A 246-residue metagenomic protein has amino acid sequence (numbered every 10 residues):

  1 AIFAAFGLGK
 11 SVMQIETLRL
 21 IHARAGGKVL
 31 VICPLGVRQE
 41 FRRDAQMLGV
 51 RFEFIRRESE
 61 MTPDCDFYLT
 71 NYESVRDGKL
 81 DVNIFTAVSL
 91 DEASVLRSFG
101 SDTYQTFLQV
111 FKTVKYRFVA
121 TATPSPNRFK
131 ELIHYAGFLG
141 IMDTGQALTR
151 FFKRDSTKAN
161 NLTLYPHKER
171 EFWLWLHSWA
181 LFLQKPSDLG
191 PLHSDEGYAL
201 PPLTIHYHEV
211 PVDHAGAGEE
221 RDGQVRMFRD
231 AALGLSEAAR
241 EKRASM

Functional and structural regions predicted by a protein language model:
A1-A4: Conserved pre-motif I regulatory segment
F6-L18, A25-G49, P126-L132: Conserved Walker A/P-loop ATP-binding site and its immediately adjacent core in helicase/helicase-like ATPase domains
G7, E73, A93-R97, P124: Catalytic acidic motif of RecA-like/P-loop NTPases
G27-K28, M47, A87, V95 (+1 more regions): Conserved P-loop NTPase motor "coupling/switch" region that bridges the ATPase
G36-S59, L139-D143: Conserved helix-turn-beta segment of the N-terminal RecA-like "Helicase ATP-binding" lobe in SF1/SF2 helicases
E58-A87, S98: Conserved helix/coil segment N-terminal to the catalytic DExD/H
S187-M246: Conserved helicase/translocase motor-coupling segment
